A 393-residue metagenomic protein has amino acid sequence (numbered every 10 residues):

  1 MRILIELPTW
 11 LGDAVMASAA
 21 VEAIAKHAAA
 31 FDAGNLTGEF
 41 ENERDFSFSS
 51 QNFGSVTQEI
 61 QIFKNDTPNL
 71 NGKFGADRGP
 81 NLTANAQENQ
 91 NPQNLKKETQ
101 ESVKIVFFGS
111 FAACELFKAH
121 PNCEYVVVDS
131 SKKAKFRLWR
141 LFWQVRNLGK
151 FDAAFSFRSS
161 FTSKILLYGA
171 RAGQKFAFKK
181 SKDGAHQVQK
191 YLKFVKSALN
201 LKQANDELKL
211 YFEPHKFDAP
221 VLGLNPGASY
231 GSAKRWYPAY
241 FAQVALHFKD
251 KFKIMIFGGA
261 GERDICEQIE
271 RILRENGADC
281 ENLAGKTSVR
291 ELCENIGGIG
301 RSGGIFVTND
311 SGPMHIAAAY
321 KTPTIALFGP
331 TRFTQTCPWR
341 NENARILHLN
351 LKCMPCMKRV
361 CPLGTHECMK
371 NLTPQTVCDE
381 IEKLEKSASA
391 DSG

Functional and structural regions predicted by a protein language model:
M1-N52, Q58-G393: Catalytic machinery of carbohydrate-active enzymes, primarily nucleotide-sugar-dependent glycosyltransferases
